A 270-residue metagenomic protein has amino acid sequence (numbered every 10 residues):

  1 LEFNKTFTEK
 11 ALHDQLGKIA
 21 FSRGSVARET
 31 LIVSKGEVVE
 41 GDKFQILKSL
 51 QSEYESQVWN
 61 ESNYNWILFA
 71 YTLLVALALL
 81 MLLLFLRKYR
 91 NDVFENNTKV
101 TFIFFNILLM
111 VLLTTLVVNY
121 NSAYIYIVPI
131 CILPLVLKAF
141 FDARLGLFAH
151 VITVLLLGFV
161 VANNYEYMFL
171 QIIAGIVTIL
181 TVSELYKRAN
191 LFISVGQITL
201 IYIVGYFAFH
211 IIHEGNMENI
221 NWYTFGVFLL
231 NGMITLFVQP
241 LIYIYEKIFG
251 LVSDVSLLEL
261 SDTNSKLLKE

Functional and structural regions predicted by a protein language model:
L1-V118, S122-A123: Conserved catalytic-loop aspartate of Hanks-type protein kinases
R87-E270: Generic detector of multi-pass transmembrane helix bundles and their immediately adjacent loops in polytopic membrane
